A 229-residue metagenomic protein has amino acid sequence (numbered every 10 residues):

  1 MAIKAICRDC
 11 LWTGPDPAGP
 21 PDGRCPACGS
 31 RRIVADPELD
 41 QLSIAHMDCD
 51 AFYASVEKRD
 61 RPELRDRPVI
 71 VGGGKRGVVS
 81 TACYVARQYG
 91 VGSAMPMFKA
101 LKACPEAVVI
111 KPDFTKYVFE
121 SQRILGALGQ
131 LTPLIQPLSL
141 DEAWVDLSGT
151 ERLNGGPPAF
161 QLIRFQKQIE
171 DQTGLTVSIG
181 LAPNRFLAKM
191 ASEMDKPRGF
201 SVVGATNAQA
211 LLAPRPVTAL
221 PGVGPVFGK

Functional and structural regions predicted by a protein language model:
M1-K229: Gly/Gly-Pro- and Ser/Thr-rich, intrinsically disordered tail segments characteristic of DNA damage-repair and tolerance
